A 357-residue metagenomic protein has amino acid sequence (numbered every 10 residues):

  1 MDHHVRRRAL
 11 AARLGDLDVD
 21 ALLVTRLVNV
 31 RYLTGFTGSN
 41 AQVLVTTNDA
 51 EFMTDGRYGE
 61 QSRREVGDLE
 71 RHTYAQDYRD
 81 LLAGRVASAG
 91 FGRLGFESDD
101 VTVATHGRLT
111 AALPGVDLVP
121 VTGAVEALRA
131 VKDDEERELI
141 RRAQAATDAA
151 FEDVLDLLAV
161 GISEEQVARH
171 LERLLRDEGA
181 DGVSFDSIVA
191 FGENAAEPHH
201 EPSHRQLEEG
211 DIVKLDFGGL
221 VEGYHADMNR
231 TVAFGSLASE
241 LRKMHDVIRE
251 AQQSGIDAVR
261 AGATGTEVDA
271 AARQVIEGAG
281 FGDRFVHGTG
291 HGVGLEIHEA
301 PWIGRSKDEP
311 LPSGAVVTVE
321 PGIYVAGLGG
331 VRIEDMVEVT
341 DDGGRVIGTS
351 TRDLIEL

Functional and structural regions predicted by a protein language model:
M1-L357: Active-site neighborhoods and metal-handling regions in enzymes and metal-associated proteins
